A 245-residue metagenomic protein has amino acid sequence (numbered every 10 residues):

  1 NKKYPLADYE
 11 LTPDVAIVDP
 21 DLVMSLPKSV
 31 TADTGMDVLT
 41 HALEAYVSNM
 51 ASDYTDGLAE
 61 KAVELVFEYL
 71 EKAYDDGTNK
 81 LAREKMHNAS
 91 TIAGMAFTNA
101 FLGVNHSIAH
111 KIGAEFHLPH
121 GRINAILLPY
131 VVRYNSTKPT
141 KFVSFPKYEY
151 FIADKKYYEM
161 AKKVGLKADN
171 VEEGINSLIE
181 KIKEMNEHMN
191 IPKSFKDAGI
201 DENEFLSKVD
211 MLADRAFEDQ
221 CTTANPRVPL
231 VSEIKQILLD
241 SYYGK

Functional and structural regions predicted by a protein language model:
N1-A100: Carboxylate- and glycine-rich phosphate/diphosphate-binding segment that chelates Mg2+/Mn2+
M36-E44, E60-E71, H87-T91, N105 (+6 more regions): Predominant activation on well-ordered alpha-helical scaffold segments within soluble catalytic domains
M50-L58, A73-K85, A100-N105, E172-I175 (+2 more regions): Flexible, glycine/charged-enriched surface loops at secondary-structure junctions
K61, G103, K183-I191, M211-F217: Short acidic alpha-helix initiation/capping motifs at coil-to-helix transition points, especially at protein N-termini
T91-N124, D219-A224: Glycine-rich phosphate/pyrophosphate-binding beta-alpha loops
L118-E204: Gly/Pro-rich interdomain helix-loop hinge
E204-K245: Short, amphipathic C-terminal "tail helix"
